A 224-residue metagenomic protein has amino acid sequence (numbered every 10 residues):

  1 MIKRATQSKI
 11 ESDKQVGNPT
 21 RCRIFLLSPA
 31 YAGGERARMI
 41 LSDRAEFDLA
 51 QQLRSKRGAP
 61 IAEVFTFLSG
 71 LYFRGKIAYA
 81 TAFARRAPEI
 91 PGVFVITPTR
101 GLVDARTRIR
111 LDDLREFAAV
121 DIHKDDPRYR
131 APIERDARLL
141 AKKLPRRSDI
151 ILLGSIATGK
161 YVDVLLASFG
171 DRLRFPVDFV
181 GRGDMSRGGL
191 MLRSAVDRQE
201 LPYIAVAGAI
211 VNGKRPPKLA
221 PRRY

Functional and structural regions predicted by a protein language model:
I2-Y224: Peripheral peptide segments
